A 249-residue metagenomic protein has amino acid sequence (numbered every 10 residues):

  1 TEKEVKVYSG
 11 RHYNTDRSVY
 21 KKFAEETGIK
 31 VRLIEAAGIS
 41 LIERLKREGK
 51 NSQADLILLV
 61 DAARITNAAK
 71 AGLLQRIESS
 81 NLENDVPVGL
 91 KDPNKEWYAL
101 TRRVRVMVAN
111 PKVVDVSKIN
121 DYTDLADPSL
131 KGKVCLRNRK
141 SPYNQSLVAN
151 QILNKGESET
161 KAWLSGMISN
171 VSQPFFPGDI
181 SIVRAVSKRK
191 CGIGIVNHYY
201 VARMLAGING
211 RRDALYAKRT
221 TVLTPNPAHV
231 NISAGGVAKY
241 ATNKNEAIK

Functional and structural regions predicted by a protein language model:
T1-N67: Early extracytoplasmic/lumenal segment of secretory-pathway proteins
Y8-R11, P93-N94, A109-P111, S117 (+3 more regions): Short beta-strand->loop
I29, E48-I57, L73, L130-G132 (+1 more regions): Alpha-to-beta junction loops
S52-I57, Q75-M107, T123, K133-L136: A structural signal for short loop-to-beta-strand junctions that line the ligand-binding cleft of periplasmic/secreted
L74-E83, E96-Y98, T123-A126, R211-H229 (+1 more regions): Short beta-strand->loop
V106-V113, A149, N231-K244: A bilobed periplasmic-binding-protein/Venus flytrap-type ligand-binding module shared by bacterial periplasmic
D121-S129, A234-K249: Bilobed periplasmic-binding protein/Venus flytrap-like ligand-binding cleft at the lobe interface of extracytoplasmic
R139, Y143, N150-V222: Ligand-binding pocket segment of bilobal, Venus flytrap-like solute-binding proteins
